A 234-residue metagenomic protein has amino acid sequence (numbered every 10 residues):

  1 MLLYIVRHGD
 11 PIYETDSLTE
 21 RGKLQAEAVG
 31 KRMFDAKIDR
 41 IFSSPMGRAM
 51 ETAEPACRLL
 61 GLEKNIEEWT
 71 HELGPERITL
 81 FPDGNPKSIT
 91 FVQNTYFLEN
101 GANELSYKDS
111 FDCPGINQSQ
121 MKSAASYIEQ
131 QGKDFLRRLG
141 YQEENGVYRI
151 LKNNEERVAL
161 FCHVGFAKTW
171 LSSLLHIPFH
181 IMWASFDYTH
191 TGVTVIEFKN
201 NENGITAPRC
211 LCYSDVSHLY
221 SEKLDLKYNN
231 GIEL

Functional and structural regions predicted by a protein language model:
M1-Y4: Extreme N-terminal starter segment of soluble prokaryotic enzymes
V6, E67-W69, L211-Y213: Conserved beta-strand termini and adjacent loop/short-helix elements that scaffold enzyme active sites in alpha/beta
G9, V164, S214-V216: Active-site metal-binding loops of divalent metal-dependent hydrolases
L18-M33: Short catalytic helix/loop segments, enriched in acidic residues and glycine and frequently bearing histidine
K31-F111: Phosphate-coordination/substrate-recognition cap region in phosphate-metabolizing enzymes
D39-P45, V147, R157-L160: Short glycine-rich phosphate-binding loop at a beta-alpha junction
L73-Q93, Q142, V147-R157, T169-L234: Acidic, low-complexity terminal tails and accessory targeting/binding regions of phosphate-metabolizing enzymes
S110-V147: Internal catalytic-core helix/loop-beta-alpha segment that presents or stabilizes conserved functional determinants
